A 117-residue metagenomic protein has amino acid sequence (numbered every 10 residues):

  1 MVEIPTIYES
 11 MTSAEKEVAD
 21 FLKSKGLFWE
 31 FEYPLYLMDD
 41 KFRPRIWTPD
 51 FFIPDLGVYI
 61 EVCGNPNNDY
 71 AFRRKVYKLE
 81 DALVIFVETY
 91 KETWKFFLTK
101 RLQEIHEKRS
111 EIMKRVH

Functional and structural regions predicted by a protein language model:
M1-H117: Nucleic-acid endo/exonuclease domains
